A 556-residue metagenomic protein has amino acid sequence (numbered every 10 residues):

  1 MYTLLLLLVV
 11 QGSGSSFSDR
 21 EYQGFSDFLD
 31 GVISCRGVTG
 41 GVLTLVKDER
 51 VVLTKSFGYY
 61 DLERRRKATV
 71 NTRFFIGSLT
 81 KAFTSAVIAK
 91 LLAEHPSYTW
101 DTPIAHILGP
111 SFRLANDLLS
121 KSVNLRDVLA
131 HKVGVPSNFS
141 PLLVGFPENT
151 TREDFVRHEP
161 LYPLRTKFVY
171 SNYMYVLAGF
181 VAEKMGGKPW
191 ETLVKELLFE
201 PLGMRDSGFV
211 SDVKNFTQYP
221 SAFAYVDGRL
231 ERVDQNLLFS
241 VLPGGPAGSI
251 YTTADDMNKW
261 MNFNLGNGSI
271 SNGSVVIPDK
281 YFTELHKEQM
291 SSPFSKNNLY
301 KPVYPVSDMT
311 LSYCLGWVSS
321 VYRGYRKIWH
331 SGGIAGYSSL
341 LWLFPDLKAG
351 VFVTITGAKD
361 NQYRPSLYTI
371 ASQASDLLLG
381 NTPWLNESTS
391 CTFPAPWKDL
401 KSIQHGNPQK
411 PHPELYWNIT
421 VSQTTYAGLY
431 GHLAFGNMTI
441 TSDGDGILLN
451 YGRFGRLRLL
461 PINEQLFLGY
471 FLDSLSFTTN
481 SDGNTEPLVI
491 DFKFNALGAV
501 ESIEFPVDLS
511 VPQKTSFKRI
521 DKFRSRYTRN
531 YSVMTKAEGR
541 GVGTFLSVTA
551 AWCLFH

Functional and structural regions predicted by a protein language model:
M1-L6, G539-F545, H556: Classical eukaryotic N-terminal signal peptides for Sec-dependent ER targeting/secretion, especially the positively
L7-S18, W552-H556: N-terminal signal peptide
S15-K55, E183, K188, T192-E196 (+2 more regions): Catalytic loop of the DD-peptidase/beta-lactamase superfamily, centered on the K-T-G motif and neighboring
F17-I76, A93-T99, H106, P110-A115 (+1 more regions): Short, conserved catalytic-motif segment at the N-terminal edge
F75-L79, K90-P136, S140, R157-P160 (+4 more regions): Active-site helix/loop module of the DD-peptidase/beta-lactamase fold, centered on the serine-lysine SxxK catalytic
S78-L79, V169-N172: Catalytic nucleophile serine of serine hydrolases, specifically the conserved "nucleophile elbow" pentapeptide
R152-L161, G228-L242, Y322: The feature captures the short pre-catalytic strand/loop hairpin that immediately precedes and shapes the active-site
R524-F545: C-terminal GPI-anchoring signal of eukaryotic secretory precursors
